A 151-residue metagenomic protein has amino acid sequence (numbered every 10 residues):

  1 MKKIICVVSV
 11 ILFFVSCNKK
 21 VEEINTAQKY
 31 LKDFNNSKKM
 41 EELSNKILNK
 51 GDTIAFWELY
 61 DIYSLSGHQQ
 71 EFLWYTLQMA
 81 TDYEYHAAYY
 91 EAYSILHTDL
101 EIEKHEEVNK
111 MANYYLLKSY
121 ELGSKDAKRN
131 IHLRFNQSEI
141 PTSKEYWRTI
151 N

Functional and structural regions predicted by a protein language model:
K2-V7: Sec-dependent signal peptide recognition, specifically the positively charged N-region followed immediately by
F13-S16: C-terminal motif of bacterial Sec signal peptides marking the signal peptidase cleavage site
N18-L31: Bacterial Sec signal peptide processing site at the extreme N-terminus
K32-E41, S66-W74, K104-Y114, I140-T149: Structural signature of tandem alpha-helical TPR/SEL1-like repeats, specifically the intra-repeat loop/turn
K46-F56, T81-A87, D99, L122-D126 (+2 more regions): Short helix-capping/linker turns of helical repeat alpha-solenoids
W57-E58, E91, I95, Y114-Y115 (+1 more regions): "A position-specific structural signal for the A-helix of alpha-solenoid helical repeats
D61-Q70, Y93-K104, H132-T142: Short coil/turn linking the two alpha-helices of tandem helical-hairpin repeats
L77-D82, H105-N136, R148-N151: TPR/TPR-like (Sel1-like) alpha-helical repeat modules
